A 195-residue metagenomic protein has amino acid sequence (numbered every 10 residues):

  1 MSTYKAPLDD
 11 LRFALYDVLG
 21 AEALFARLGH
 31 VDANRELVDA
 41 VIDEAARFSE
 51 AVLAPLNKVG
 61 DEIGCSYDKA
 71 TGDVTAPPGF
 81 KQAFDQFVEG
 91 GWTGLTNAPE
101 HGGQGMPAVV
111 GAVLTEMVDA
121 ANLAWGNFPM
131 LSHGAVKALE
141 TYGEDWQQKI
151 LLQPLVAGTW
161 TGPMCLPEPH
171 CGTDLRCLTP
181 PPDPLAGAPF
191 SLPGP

Functional and structural regions predicted by a protein language model:
M1-G126, W146, I150: Amphipathic, small/basic residue-rich leader segments at the start of a protein or domain
S66, S132-A135, E168-G172: A glycine-rich phosphate-binding loop feature that marks nucleotide/adenosyl-phosphate handling sites
Q104, W146-P195: Glycine-rich, Trp-frequent "lid" loop and neighboring beta-strands that shape and gate the flavin cofactor pocket
A108, A112-E116, H133-A138, M164: Contiguous, well-ordered alpha-helical segments that form the cores/surfaces of helical PPI scaffolds
N127-D145: N-terminal glycine-rich flavin-associated loop
